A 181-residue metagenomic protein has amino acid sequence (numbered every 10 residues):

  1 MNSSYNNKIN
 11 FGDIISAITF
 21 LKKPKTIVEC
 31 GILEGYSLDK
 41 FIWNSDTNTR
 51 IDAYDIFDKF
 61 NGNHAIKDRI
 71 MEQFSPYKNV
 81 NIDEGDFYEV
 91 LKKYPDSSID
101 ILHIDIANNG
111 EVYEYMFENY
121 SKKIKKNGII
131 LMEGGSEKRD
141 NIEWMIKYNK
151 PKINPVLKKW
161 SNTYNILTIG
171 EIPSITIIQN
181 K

Functional and structural regions predicted by a protein language model:
M1-G12: Conserved SAM-binding loop and adjacent beta-strand
G12-K181: S-adenosylmethionine/decaboxylated-SAM
